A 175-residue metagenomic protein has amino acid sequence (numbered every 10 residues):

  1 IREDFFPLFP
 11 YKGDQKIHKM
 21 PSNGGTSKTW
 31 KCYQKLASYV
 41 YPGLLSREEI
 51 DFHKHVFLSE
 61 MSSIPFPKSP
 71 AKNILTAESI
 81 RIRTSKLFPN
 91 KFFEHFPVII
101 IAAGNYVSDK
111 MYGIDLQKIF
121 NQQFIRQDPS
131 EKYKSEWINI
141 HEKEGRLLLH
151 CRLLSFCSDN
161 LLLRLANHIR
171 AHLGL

Functional and structural regions predicted by a protein language model:
I1-E94: A polyanion-binding, active-site-adjacent surface
G13, G24-G25, G43, G104 (+3 more regions): Residue-identity detector for glycine
S38, G104, L153: Residue-level marker of positions within ordered structural domains that often coincide with functionally constrained
M61, I101-Y106: Short, well-ordered beta-to-alpha junction loops that form the rim of enzyme active sites and present histidine/acidic
N73-K86, D109-L175: C-terminal capping/extension of enzyme domains
P97-V98: Structural motif
